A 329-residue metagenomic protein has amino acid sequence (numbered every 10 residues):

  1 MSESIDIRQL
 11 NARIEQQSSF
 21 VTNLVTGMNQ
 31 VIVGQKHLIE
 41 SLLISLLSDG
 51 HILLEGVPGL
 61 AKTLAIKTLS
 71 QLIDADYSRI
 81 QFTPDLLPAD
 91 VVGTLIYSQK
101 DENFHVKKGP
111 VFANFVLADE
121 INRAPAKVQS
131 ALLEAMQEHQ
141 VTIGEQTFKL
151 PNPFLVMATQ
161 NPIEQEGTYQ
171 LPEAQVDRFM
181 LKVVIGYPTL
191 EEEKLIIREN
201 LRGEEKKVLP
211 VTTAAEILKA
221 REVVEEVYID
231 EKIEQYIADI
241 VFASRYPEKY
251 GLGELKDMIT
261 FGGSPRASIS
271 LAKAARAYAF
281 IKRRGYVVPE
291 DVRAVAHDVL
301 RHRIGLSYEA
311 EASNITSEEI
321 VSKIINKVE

Functional and structural regions predicted by a protein language model:
M1-E15, P247-E329: C-terminal engagement/docking regions of AAA+ P-loop ATPases
R13-L60: Pre-Walker A (pre-P-loop) alpha-helix and adjacent loop at the N terminus of AAA/AAA+ ATPase modules, a conserved
R13-S18, V31, K182-E254, I281-G285 (+3 more regions): Conserved C-terminal "switch" segment of AAA+ ATPases
S41-I44, Y97-L117: Conserved alpha-helical scaffold flanking the Walker A/P-loop in AAA+ ATPase domains
L46-T83: Walker A/P-loop
G56, D119-E120, A131: Walker B catalytic acidic pair
V57, V91, T159: P-loop (Walker A) phosphate-binding loop of NTP-binding proteins
S98-E102, E120, A124, V128 (+2 more regions): Canonical AAA+ ATPase core
